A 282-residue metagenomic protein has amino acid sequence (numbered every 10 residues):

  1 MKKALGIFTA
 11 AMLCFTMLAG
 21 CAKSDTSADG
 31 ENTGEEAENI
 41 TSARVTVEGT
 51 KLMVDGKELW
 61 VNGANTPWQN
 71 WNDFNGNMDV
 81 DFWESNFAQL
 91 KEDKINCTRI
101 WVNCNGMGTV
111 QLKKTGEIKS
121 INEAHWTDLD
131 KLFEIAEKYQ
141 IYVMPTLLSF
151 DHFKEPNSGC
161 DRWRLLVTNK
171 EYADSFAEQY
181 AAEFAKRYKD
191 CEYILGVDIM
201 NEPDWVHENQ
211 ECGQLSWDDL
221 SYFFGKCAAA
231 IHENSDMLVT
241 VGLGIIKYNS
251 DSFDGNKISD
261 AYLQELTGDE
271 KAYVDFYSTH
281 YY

Functional and structural regions predicted by a protein language model:
A4-K23: Sec-dependent N-terminal signal peptides of Gram-positive bacterial secreted proteins and lipoproteins
M17-E36: Sec-dependent signal peptide cleavage junction
I40-F276, Y281: Active-site mouth of glycoside hydrolases
